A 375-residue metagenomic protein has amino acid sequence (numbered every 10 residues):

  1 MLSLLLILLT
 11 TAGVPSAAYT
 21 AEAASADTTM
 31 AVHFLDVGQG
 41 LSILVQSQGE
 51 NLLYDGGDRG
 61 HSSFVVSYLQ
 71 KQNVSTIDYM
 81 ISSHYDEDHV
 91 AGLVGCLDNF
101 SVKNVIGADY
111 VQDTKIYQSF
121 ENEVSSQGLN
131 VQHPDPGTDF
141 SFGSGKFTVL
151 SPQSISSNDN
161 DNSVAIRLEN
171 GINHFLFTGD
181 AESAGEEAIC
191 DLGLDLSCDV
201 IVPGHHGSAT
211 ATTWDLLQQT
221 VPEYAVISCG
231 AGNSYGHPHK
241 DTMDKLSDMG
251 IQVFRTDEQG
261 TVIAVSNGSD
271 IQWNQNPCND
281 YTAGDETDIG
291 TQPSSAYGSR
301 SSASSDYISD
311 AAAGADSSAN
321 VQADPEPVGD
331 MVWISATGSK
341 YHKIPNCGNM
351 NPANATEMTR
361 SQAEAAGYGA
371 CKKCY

Functional and structural regions predicted by a protein language model:
M1-L8: Sec-dependent N-terminal signal peptides
L8-L9, A363: Acidic/histidine-enriched, beta-strand-rich ligand/metal-binding domains
T10-D316, N320: Non-globular, low-confidence helical/coil segments that flank catalytic cores
T20, G290-Y375: Mature, structured domains enriched in cysteine- and short glycine motifs
